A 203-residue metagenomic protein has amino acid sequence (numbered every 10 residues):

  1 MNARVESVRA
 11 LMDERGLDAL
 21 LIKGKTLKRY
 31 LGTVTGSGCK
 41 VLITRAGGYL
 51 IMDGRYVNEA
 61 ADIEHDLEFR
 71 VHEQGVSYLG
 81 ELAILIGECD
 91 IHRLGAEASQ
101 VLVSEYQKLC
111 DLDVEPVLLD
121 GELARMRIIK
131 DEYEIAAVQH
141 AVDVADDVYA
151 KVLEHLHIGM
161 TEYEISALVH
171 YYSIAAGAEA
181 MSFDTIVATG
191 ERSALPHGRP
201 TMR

Functional and structural regions predicted by a protein language model:
M1-I84, D143-V144: N-terminal accessory/capping or targeting/presequence segment of soluble
A3, A46, S77-M181, R192: Flexible, acidic/His-enriched mid-domain "rim/lid" segments that flank
D13-E14, T33-V34, L42-I43, E88 (+3 more regions): Solvent-exposed alpha-helices and their adjacent loops that cap or buttress functional pockets in soluble metabolic
K23-K25, V34, D53-G54, E97-S99 (+2 more regions): Fold-independent oxyanion-binding glycine-rich loops and adjacent beta-strand/coil segments at enzyme active sites
T33, D62, Y106-K108, I128 (+1 more regions): Short acidic, glycine/serine/threonine-rich loops at helix termini
V41, V138, V187: Divalent metal-coordination and catalytic microenvironments
H72, I135, P200: Short pre-catalytic strand/loop immediately N-terminal to key active-site residues, enriched for Gly-Thr
A176, A180-R203: Acidic, glycine-rich loop-and-beta core segments that form the ion-binding/anion-interacting portion of active sites
